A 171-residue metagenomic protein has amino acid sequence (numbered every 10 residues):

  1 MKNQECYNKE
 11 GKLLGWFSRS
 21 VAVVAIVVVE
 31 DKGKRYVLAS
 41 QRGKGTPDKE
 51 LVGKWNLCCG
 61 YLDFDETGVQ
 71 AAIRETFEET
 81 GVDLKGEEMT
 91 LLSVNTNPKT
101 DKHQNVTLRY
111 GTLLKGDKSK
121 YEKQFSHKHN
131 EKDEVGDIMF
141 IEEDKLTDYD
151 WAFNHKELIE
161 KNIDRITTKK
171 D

Functional and structural regions predicted by a protein language model:
M1-K32: Acidic, metal-coordinating catalytic segment for phosphate/diphosphate chemistry, firing primarily on the Nudix
K12, K44-G45, T96-T100: Short beta-turn/strand-loop junction motif enriched in small, turn-promoting residues
S18-A22, V52-L57, H103-T107: Short connector loops at helix/strand junctions that flank enzyme active sites, especially segments positioning acidic
V24, Y36, D137: Conserved beta-strand and immediately adjacent loop positions that scaffold enzyme active sites
V27-V29, Q41, L113-L114: Residue-level signal for short segments within beta-strands and strand-turn junctions of well-structured beta-sheet
K34-E78: Conserved Nudix-box catalytic region and its N-terminal flanking loop in Nudix hydrolases and closely related
G60-E87, S93-E157, R165: Unchanged
K170-D171: Short acidic DE-rich linear segments
